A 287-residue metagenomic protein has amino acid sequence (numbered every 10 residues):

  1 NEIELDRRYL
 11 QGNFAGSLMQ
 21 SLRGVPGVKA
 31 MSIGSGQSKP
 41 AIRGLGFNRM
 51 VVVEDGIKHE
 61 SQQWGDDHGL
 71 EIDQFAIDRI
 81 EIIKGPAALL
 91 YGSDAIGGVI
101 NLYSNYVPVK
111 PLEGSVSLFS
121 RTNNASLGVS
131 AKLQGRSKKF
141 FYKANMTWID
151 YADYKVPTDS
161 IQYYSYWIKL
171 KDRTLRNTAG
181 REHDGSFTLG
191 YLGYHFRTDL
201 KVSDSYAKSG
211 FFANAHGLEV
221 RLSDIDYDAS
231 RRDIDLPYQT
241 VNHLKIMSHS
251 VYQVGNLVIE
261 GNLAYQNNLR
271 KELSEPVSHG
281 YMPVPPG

Functional and structural regions predicted by a protein language model:
E2, M19-S61, D78: Extracytoplasmic beta-strand/coil segments of soluble accessory domains associated with Gram-negative outer-membrane
L22, I80-I82, I100-L102, L189: Non-catalytic regulatory/gating segments with a bias toward low-complexity or hydrophobic composition
S38, G98, L112-G114, L127-A131 (+3 more regions): Hydrophobic, lipid-facing positions within transmembrane beta-strands of outer-membrane proteins
F47, H59, N105, R121-N123 (+6 more regions): Structural signature of outer-membrane beta-barrel domains
I57-K84: Short acidic/polar hinge/loop motifs at secondary-structure boundaries that mediate gating or recognition
L112-V116, Y142-A144, F196-L200, L257-L263: Transmembrane beta-strands of outer-membrane beta-barrel proteins
N124-D150, Y163-F212, S248: Transmembrane beta-barrel wall of Gram-negative outer-membrane proteins
R176-E182, F196-Y252, N267-G287: Flexible loop and strand-edge segments within Gram-negative outer membrane beta-barrel domains
